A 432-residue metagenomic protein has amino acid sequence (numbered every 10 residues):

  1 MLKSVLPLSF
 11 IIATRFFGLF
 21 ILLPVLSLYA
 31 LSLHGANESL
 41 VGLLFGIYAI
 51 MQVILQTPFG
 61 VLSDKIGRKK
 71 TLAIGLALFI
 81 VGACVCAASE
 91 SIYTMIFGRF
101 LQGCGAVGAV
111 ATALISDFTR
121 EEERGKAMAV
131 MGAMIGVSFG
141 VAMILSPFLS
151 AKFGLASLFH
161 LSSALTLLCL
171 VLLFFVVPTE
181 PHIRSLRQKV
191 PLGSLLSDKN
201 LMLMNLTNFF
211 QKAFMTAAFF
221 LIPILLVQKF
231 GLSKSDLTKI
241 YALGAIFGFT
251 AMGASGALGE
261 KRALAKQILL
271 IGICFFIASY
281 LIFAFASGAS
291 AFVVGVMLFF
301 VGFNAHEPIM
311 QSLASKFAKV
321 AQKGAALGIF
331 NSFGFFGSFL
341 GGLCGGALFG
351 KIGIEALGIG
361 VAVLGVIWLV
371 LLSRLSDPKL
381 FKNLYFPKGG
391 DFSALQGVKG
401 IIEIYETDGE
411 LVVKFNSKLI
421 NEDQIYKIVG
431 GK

Functional and structural regions predicted by a protein language model:
L2, P178-T207: Juxtamembrane intracellular "pre-TM" segments in multi-pass secondary transporters
P24-S39, F220-D236: Short amphipathic helix-loop junctions that connect adjacent transmembrane helices in Major Facilitator Superfamily/SLC
A49-T57, F139-G140, A245-G253, S338-F339: Residue-level signature of mid-helix packing/kink "hotspots" within the transmembrane helices of 12-pass Major
I54-E90: Conserved MFS/SLC helix-loop-helix module at the cytosolic interface between two early adjacent transmembrane helices
Q56-G67, A251-L264: Helix-to-loop junctions at the C-terminal end of transmembrane segments in multipass secondary transporters
K65-G75, E260-I273: Cytoplasmic membrane-interface "Motif A"-like loop-to-helix N-cap segments of 12-TM Major Facilitator Superfamily
G98-I135: Cytoplasmic helix-loop-helix junction between adjacent transmembrane helices in 12-TM secondary transporters
A164-H182, W368-L375: C-terminal membrane-cytosol helix-exit motif in multi-pass small-molecule transporters
